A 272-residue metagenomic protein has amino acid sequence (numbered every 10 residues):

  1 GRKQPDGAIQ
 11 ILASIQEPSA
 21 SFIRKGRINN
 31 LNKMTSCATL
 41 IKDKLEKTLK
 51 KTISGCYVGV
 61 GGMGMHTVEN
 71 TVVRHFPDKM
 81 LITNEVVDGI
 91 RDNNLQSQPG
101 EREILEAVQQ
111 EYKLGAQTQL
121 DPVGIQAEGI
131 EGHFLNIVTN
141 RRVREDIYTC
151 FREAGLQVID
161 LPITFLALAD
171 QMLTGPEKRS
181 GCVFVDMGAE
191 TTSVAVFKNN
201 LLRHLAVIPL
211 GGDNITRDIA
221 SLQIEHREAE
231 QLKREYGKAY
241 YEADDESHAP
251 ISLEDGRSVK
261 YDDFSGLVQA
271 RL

Functional and structural regions predicted by a protein language model:
R2-V183, L201-R203, G212, E225-R227 (+2 more regions): Nucleotide/phosphate-binding catalytic cleft detector across ATP-hydrolyzing and phosphate-transferring enzymes
S180-S221: Glycine-rich phosphate-binding loop of actin/hexokinase-like ATP-binding domains
